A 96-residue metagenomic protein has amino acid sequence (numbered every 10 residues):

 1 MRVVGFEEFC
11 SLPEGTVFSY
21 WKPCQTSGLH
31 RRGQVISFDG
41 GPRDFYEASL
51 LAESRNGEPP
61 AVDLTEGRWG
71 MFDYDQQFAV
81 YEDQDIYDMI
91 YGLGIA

Functional and structural regions predicted by a protein language model:
M1-C10: Mixed-charge, Lys/Arg-rich low-complexity intrinsically disordered regions
C24-P42: Short beta-strand-centered aromatic/proline hotspots
P42-A96: Low-complexity intrinsically disordered segments
